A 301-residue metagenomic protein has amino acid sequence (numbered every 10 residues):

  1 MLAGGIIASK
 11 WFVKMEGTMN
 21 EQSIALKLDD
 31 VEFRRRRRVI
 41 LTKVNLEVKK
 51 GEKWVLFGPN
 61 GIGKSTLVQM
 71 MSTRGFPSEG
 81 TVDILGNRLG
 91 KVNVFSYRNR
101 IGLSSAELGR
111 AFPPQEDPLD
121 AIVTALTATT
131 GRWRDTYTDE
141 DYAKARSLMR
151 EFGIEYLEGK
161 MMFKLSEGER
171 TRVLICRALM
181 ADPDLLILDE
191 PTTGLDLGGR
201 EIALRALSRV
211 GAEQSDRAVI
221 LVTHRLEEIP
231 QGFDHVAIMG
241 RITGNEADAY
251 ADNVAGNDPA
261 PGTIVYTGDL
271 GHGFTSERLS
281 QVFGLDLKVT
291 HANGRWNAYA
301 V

Functional and structural regions predicted by a protein language model:
F57-P59: The feature captures the beta-strand-to-loop junction immediately N-terminal to the Walker
S72: Helix-to-loop junction immediately C-terminal to a conserved catalytic motif
G80-G90, Y97: Conserved ABC transporter NBD signature motif
L108-K164: ABC-family P-loop ATPase nucleotide-binding domains
L186-E190: Catalytic Walker B motif of ABC-type/P-loop ATPase nucleotide-binding domains
T223-H224: H-loop/switch region of ABC-family ATPase nucleotide-binding domains
D269-V301: ABC ATPase nucleotide-binding domains
